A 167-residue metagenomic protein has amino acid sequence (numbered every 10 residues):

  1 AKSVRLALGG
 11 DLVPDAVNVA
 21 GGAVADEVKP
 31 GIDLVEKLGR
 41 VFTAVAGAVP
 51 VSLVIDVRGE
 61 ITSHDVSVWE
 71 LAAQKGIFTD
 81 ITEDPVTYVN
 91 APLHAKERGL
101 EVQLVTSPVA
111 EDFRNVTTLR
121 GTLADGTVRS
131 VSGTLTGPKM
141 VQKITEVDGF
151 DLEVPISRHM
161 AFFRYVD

Functional and structural regions predicted by a protein language model:
A1-D167: NAD(P)-dependent dehydrogenase/reductase Rossmann-like domain
